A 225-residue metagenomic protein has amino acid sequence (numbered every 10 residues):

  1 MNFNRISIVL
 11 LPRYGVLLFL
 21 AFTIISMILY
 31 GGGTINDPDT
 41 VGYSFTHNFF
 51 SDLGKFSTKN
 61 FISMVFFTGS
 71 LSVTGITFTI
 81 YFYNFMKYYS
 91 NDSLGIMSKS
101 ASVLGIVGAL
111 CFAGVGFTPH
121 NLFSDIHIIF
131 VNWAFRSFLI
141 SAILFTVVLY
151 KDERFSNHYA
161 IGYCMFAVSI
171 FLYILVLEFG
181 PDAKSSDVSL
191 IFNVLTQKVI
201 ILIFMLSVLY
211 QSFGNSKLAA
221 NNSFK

Functional and structural regions predicted by a protein language model:
I6-I35: N-terminal signal-anchor transmembrane alpha helix
V16-F19, L71-Y81, R136-F145, I200-G214: Hydrophobic cores of alpha-helical transmembrane segments in multi-pass inner/ER membrane proteins, independent
I24-Y30, L110-S124, I170-D187: C-terminal ends of transmembrane alpha-helices and the immediately adjacent extracellular/lumenal or cytosolic loop
N36-N60: Extracytosolic (periplasmic/ER-lumenal) interhelical loops and adjacent juxtamembrane/interface segments of multi-pass
K55-K87: Individual transmembrane alpha-helix segments
T77-I106: Cytoplasmic juxtamembrane regions at transmembrane-helix boundaries
V103-L149: Membrane-proximal helix-loop-helix units in multi-pass membrane proteins
A142-K225: Terminal transmembrane helical module of multi-pass membrane proteins
